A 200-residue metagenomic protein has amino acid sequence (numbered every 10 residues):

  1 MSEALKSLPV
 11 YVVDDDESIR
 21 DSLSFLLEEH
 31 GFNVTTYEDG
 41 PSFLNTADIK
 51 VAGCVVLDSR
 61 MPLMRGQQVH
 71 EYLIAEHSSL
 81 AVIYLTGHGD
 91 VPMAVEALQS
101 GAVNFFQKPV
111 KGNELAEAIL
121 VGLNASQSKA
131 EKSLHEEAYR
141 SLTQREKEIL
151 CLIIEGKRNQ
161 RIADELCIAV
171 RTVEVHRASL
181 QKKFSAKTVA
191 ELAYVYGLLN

Functional and structural regions predicted by a protein language model:
K6-I19, L23-L27, G40, V55-D58 (+1 more regions): Conserved acidic segment of CheY-like receiver
T36-C54: Acidic, metal-coordinating helix/loop segments flanking the phosphotransfer/catalytic sites of two-component signaling
E38-D39, M64-V69: Acidic catalytic/metal-coordinating carboxylates
M61: Receiver (REC) domain active-site loop signature in two-component systems and cognate sites in sensor histidine kinases
D90-P92, V110-I119, E165: C-terminal output helix
Q181-N200: Basic, Lys/Arg-enriched C-terminal extension of HTH/homeodomain DNA-binding domains
